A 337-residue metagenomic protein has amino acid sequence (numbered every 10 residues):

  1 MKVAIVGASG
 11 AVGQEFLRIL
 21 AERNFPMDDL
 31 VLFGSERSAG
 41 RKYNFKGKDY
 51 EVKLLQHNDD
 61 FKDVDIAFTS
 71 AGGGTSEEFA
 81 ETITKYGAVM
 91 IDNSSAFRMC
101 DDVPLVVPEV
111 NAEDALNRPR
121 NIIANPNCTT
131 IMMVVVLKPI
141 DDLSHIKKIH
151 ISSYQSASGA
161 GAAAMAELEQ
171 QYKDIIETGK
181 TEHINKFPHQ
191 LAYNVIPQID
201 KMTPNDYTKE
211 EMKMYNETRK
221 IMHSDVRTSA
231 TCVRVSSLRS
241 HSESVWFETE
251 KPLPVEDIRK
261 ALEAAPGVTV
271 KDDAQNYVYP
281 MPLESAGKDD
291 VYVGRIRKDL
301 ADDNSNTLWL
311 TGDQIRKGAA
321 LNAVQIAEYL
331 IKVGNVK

Functional and structural regions predicted by a protein language model:
M1-L191, R227, K260, V291-Y292 (+4 more regions): N-terminal Rossmann-like NAD(P) cofactor-binding subdomain of oxidoreductases, focused on the glycine-rich
A67, A157-K337: Charged docking surfaces used in two-component/phosphorelay signaling
